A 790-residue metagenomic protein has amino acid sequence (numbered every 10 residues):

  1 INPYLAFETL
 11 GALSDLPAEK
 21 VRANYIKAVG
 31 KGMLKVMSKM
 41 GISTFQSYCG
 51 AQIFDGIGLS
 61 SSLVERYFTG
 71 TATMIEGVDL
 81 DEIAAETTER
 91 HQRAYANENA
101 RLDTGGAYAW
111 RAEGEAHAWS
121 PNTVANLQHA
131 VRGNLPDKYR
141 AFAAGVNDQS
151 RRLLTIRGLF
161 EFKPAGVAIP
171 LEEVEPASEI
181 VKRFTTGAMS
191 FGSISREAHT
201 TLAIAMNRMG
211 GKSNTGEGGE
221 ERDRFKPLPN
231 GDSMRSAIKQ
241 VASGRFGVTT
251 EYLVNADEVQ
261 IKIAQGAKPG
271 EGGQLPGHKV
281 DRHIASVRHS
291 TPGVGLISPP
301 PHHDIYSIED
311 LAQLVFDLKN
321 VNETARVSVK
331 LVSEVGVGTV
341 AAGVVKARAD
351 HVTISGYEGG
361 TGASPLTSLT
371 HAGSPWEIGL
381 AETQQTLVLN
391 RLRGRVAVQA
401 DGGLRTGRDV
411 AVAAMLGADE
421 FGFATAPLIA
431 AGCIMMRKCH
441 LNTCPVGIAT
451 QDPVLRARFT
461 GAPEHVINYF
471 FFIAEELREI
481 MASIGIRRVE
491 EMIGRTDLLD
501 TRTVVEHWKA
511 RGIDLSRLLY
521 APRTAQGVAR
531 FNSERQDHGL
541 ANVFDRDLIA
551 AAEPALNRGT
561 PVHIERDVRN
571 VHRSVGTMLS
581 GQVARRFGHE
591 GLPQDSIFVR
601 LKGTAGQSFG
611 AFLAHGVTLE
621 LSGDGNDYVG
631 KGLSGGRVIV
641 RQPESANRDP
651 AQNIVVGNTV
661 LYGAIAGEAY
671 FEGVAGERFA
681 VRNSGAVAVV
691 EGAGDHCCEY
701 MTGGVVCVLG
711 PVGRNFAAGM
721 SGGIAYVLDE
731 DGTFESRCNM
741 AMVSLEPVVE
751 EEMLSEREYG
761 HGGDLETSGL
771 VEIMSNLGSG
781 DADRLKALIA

Functional and structural regions predicted by a protein language model:
N2-E65, T69-G105, M415-A418, G422-V505 (+2 more regions): Gly/Ser/Thr/Ala-enriched C-terminal appendages of enzymes
N2-L13, L34, F45-G70, I204 (+11 more regions): Alpha/beta enzyme core
P3-F7, A18-G247, A256-P269, H278 (+2 more regions): Flexible, glycine-rich loop/tail regions that form catalytic "lids" or insertion modules at the edges of active sites
D15-K27, K35-S43, E113, H117 (+20 more regions): Hydrophobic alpha-helical scaffolding
K20-G32, M40-S43, L59-L63, V78 (+23 more regions): Generic recognition of stable, solvent-exposed alpha-helical segments in well-folded globular domains
A177-I180, D317-K319, P554-L556, R714: Short, flexible, solvent-exposed loop/turn segments with mixed acidic/basic and small polar residues
G218-E220, V332, S596-V599: Long, charged, glycine-rich C-terminal linkers/tails
L455, I467, I480-I484, I493-T496 (+1 more regions): Long, distal/terminal scaffolding or interaction modules with repetitive or compositionally biased sequence
